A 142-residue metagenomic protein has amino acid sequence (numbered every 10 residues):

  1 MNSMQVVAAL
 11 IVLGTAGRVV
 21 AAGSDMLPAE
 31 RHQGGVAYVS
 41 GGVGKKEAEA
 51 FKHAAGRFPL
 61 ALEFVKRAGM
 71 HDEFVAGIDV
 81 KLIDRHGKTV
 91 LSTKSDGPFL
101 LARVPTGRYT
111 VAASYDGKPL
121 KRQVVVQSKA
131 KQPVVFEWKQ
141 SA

Functional and structural regions predicted by a protein language model:
M1-V7: Bacterial N-terminal signal peptides that target proteins for export
A16-R18: N-terminal signal peptide c-region/cleavage motif recognized by signal peptidases
V20-I78, Y115-A142: Primarily secretory-pathway and cell-envelope proteins
D79-V90: Short amphipathic beta-strand segments in non-cytosolic proteins
V90-S95, V126: Short beta-strand segments within Ig-like beta-sandwich modules, predominantly Fibronectin type-III
G97-R103: Short, surface-exposed beta-strand/beta-hairpin micro-motifs centered on an aromatic residue
P105-T106, S128: Surface-exposed loops/turns
G107-A113: A short tyrosine-centered beta-strand micro-motif
